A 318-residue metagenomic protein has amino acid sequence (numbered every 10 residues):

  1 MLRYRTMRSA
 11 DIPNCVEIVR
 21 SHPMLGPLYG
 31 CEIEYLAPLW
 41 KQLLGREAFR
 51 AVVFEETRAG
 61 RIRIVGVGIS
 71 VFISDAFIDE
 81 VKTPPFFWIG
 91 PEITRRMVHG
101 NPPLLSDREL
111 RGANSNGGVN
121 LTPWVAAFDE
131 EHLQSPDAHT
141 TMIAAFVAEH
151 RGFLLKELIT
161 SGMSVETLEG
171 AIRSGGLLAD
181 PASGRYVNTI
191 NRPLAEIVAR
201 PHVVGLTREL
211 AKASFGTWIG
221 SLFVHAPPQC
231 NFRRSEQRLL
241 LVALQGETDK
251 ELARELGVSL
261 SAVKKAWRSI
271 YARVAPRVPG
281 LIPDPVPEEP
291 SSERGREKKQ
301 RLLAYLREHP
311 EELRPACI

Functional and structural regions predicted by a protein language model:
M1-E34: Short amphipathic alpha-helix that is part of the acyltransferase structural core
L25-G30, Y35, D75-F77, A127-D137 (+2 more regions): Short acidic, S/G/P-rich loop/turn micro-motifs used as interaction or catalytic elements
P38-G66, I73-E80: A short helix-loop-beta-strand connector motif used in the catalytic cores of GNAT acetyltransferases and, in some
I69-T122: Conserved acyl-donor/pantetheine-binding loop and adjacent beta-alpha core of acyl/acetyltransferases and related
G100-P103, S115, H132-R234, S261 (+2 more regions): Linker/hinge segments immediately adjacent to helix-turn-helix/homeobox DNA-binding domains
A127, L241-Q245, A275, R307: Short, locally clustered residues in the helix-turn-helix/winged-helix DNA-binding domain
E236-A243, D249-L252: Short alpha-helical "packing" element that flanks the helix-turn-helix/winged-helix DNA-binding module
T248-E297: Recognition helix of helix-turn-helix DNA-binding domains
